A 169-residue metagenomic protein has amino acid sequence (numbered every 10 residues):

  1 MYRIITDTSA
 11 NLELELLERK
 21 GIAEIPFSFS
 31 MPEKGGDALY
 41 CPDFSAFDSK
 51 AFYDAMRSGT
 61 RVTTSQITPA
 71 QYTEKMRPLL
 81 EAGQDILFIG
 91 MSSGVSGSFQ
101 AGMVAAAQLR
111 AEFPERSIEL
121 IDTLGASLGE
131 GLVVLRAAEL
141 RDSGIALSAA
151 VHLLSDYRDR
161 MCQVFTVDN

Functional and structural regions predicted by a protein language model:
R3-Q71: N-terminal glycine-rich anion-binding loop in soluble enzyme alpha/beta folds
S9-A10, F29, M91, T123-G125: Short, ordered loop/turn segments at secondary-structure junctions
E74-I86: Glycine-rich phosphate/diphosphate-binding loops that line cofactor/substrate pockets in enzymes
D85-S93, E119-D122, R136: Short glycine-rich or small-residue beta-strand-to-loop segments that form or flank ligand, phosphate, metal/Fe-S
G90-E112, L132-V134: Short Gly/Thr/Asp-enriched flexible loops that form oxyanion-binding sites at enzyme active sites
A106-S127, S143-V151: Short, acidic/small-residue loops that bind anionic groups at enzyme active sites
P114-E115, G129-E139: Acidic/polar active-site rim loop that often engages polyanionic ligands
A138-N169: Internal, active-site/partner-interface "lid" segment
